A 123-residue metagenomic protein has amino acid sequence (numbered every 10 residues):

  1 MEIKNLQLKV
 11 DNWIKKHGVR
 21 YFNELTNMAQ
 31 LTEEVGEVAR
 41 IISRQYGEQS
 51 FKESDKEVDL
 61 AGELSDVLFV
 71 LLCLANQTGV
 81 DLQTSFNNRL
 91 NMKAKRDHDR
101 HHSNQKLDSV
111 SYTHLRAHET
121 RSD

Functional and structural regions predicted by a protein language model:
M1-Q49: Extended low-complexity intrinsically disordered regions
E2-I3, Q83, N88-N91, K95-Y112: Short, C-terminally biased terminal segments at protein or domain edges
F22-T26, S54-G62: Residues at secondary-structure transition points
L31-V38, E57-V80, F86: An amphipathic alpha-helical micro-motif enriched in hydrophobic residues with embedded/adjacent acidic residues
S43-Y46, A75-L82, H101: Long, hydrophobic, amphipathic alpha-helical segments used as structural scaffolds
E48-K56, N88: Short linear capping/connector segments at secondary-structure termini
T113-T120: Conserved small/polar residues in nucleotide/adenosyl-binding loops
